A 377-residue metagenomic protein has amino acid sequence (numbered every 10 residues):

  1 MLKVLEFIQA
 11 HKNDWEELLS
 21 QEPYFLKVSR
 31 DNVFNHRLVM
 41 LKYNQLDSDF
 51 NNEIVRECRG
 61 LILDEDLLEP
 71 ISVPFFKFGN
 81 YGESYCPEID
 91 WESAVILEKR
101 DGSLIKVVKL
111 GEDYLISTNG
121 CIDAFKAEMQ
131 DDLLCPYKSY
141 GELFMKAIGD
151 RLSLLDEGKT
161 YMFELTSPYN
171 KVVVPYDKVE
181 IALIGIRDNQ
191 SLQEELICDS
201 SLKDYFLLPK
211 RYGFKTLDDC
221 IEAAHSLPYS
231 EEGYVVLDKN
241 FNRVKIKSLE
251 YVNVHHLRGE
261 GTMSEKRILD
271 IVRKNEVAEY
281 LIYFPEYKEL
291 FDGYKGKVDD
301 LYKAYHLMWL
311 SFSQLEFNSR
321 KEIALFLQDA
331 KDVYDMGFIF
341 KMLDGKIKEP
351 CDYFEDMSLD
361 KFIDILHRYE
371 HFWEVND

Functional and structural regions predicted by a protein language model:
M1-D377: Core nucleotide-handling region used for phosphoryl-transfer chemistry
